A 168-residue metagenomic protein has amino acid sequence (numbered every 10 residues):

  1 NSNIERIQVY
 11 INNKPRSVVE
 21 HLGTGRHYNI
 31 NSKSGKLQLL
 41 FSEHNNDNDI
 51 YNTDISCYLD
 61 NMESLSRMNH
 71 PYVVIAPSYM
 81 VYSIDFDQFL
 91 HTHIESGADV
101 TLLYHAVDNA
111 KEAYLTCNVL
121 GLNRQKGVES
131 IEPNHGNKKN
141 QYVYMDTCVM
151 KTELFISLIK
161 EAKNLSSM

Functional and structural regions predicted by a protein language model:
N1-Y72, Q88: Conserved N-terminal catalytic core of the sugar/cofactor nucleotidyltransferase
L40-S42, L103, I131: Conserved beta-strand termini and adjacent loop/short-helix elements that scaffold enzyme active sites in alpha/beta
S56-D60, L65, N69-H70, H105-S130 (+1 more regions): Rossmann-like NAD(P)H-binding beta-loop-alpha module
R67, I84-D87, N137-Y144: His/Asp/Glu-rich metal-coordinating catalytic cores of metallo-dependent phosphodiesterases/hydrolases acting on
Y79-V81: Acidic metal-phosphate-binding loop of nucleotide-sugar-dependent transferases
S83-T116, L122: Conserved donor-nucleotide/metal-binding helix-loop-beta segment in metal-dependent transferases, i.e., the alpha-helix
N123-M168: Catalytic-core segments of class I nucleotidyltransferases/pyrophosphorylases that form NMP-activated intermediates
